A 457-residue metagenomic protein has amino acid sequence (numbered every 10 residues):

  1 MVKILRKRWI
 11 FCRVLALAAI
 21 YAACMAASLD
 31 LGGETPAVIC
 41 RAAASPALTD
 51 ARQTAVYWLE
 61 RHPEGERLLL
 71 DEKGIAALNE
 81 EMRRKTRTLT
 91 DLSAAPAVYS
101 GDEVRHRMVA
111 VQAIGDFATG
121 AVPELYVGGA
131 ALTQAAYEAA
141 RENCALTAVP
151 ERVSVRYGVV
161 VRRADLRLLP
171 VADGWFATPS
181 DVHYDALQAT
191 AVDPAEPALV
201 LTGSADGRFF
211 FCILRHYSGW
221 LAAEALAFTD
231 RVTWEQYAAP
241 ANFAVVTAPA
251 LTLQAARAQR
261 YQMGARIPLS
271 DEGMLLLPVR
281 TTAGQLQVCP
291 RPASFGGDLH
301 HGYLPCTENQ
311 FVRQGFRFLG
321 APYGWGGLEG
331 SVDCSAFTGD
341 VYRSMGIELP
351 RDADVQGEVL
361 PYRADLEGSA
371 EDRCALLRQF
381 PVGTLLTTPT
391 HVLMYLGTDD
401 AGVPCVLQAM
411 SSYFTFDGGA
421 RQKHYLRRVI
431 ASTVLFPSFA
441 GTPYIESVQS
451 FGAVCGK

Functional and structural regions predicted by a protein language model:
V2-A16: N-terminal Sec-pathway targeting helices
L31, T35-R167, D173, H183 (+3 more regions): Boundary regions of SH3-family modules and the immediately adjacent low-complexity/disordered segments in eukaryotic
P36-C40, P46-H62, E66, A409-Y413 (+1 more regions): Low-complexity, Gly/Ser/Thr/Pro-rich intrinsically disordered linker/tail segments
D181-S204, L251, A256-G273: Conserved beta-strand/loop element in small beta-rich adapter and peptidoglycan-binding domains
D185, G297-G302, G320-E329, R373 (+1 more regions): Second-shell loop/turn segments in exported
A191, P350-D417: ...with weaker cross-activation on analogous glycine-rich loops/strands in unrelated enzymes
A250-P290, A321-V332, P389-V434: Glycine-rich catalytic cores of cysteine/serine-nucleophile enzymes that process amide/ester linkages in cell-envelope
F311, W325-V355: Active-site nucleophilic cysteine motif
